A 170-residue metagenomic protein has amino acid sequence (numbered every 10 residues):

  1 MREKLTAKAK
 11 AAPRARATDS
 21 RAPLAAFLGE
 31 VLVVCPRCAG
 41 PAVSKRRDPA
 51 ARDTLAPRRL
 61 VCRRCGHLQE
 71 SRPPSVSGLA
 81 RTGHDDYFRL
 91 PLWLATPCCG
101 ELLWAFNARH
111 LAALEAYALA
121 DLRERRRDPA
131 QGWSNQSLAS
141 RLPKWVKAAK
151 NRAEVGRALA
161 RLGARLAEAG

Functional and structural regions predicted by a protein language model:
M1-R81: N-terminal cysteine/histidine-rich coordination modules
A25-L28, R52-L55, P97-W104, W145: Short, charged/polar micro-motifs that form catalytic or ligand-binding hotspots
A26-G29, A105, W133, K150: Residue-level detector of secondary-structure boundary/capping sites
S71-Q136, R141: Extended interfacial segments that mediate partner engagement and assembly in macromolecular machines
R141-G170: C-terminal, charged low-complexity interaction regions
